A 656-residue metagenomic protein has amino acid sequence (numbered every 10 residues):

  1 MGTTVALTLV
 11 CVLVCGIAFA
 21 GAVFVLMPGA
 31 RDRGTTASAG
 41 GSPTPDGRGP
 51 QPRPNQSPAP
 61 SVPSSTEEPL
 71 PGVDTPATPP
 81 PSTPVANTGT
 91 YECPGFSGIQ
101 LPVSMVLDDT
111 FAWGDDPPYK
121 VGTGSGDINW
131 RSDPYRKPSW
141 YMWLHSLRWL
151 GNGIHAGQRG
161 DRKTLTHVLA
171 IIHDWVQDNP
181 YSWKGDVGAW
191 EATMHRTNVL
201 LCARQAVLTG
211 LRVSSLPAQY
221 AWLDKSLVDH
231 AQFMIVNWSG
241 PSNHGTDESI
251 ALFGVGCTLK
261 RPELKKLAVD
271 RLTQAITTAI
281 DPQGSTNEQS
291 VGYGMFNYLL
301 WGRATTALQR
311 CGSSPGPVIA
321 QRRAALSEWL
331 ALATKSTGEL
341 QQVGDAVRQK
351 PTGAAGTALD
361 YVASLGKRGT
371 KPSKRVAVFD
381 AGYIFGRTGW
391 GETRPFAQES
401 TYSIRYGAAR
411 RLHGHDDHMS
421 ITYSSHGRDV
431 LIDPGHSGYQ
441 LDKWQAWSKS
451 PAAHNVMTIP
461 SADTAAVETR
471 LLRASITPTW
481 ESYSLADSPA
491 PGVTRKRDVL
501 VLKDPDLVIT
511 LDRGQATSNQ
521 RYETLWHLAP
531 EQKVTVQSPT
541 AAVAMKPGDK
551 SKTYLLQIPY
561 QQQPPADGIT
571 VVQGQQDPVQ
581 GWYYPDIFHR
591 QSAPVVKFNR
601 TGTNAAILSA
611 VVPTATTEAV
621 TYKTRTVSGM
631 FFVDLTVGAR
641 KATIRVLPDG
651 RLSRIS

Functional and structural regions predicted by a protein language model:
M1-C11: N-terminal export and membrane-targeting signals
C11-A20: Core hydrophobic alpha-helical transmembrane segments of single-pass membrane proteins
A22-V85, R348-R368, S656: N-terminal low-complexity, Pro/Thr-rich disordered segments that flank secretion/membrane-targeting signals
D46, W149, L252, D512 (+1 more regions): A residue-level signal for conserved active-site and pocket-lining positions in enzyme catalytic cores
G72-T123: Extreme N-terminal leader/anchor segments
K137-R323: Aromatic-lined, polymer-binding surfaces characteristic of secreted/periplasmic polysaccharide-degrading enzymes
F253, D281, S285-L431, T477 (+3 more regions): Carbohydrate-active enzyme catalytic cores, enriched for enzymes that act on polyanionic acidic polysaccharides
A346, S437-S656: CBM-like, beta-strand-rich accessory domains located in the C-terminal region of large, secreted polysaccharide-active
